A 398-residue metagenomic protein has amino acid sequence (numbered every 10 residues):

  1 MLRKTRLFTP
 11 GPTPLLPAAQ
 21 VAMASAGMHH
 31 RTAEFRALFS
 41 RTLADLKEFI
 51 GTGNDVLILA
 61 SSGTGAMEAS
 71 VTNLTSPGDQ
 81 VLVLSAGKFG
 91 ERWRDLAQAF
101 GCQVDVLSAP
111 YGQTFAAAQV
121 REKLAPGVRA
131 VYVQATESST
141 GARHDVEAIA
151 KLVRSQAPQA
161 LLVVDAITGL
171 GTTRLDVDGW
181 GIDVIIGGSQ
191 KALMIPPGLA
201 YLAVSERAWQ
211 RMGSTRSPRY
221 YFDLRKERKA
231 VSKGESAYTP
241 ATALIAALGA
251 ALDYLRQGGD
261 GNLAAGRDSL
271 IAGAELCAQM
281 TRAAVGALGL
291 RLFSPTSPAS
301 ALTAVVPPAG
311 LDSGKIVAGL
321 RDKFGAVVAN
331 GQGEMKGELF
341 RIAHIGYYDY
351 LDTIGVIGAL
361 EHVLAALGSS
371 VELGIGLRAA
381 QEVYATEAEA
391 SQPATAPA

Functional and structural regions predicted by a protein language model:
K4-A60, T64: A glycine-/small-polar-enriched, mobile loop at the entrance of the PLP active site in fold-type I
P14-L15, Q190-A283, A287: Active-site C-terminal subdomain of aminotransferase-like
G53-L82, A86, G90-W93: Conserved beta-loop-alpha segment that forms the PLP phosphate-binding cup at the N-terminus of a helix
T114-G171: Active-site phosphate-binding strand-loop segment of PLP-dependent enzymes
D178-Q190: Conserved active-site segment immediately N-terminal to the catalytic lysine that forms the internal aldimine
E275, R291-K323: Conserved PLP-binding catalytic core of the aspartate aminotransferase-like
E334, E338-A398: PLP-dependent enzyme catalytic core of the Aspartate aminotransferase-like
